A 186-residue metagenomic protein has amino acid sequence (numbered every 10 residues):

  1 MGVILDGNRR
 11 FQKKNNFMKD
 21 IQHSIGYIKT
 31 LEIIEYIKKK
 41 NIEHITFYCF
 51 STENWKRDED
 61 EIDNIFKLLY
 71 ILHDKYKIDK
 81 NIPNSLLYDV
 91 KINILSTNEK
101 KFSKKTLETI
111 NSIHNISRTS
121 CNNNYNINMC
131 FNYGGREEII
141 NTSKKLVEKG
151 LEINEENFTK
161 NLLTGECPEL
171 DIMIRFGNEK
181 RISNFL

Functional and structural regions predicted by a protein language model:
M1-F185: Flexible, compositionally biased loop and terminal segments
